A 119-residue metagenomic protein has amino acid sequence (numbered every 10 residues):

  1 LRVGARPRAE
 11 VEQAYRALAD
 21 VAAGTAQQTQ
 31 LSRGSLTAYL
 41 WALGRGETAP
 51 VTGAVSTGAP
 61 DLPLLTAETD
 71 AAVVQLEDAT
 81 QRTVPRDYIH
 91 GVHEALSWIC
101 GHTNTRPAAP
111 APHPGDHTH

Functional and structural regions predicted by a protein language model:
L1-Q27, T52-T83, H117-H119: Short, flexible domain-boundary/linker segments around small modular repeats
G24, Q30, G44-G46, Q81 (+1 more regions): Short, flexible coil/linker elements and helix-boundary hinge sites characteristic of intrinsically disordered
T25-R33, T83-H90: Structural motif
R33-G34, A38, G91, A95: Periodic glycine anchor positions in long extracellular repeat architectures
A38-V51: Repeat-associated, polar segments at repeat-unit boundaries in modular proteins
L40-L43, T69, C100: Amphipathic alpha-helical interface segments used for dimerization/assembly
V74-H119: Amphipathic alpha-helical binding modules
